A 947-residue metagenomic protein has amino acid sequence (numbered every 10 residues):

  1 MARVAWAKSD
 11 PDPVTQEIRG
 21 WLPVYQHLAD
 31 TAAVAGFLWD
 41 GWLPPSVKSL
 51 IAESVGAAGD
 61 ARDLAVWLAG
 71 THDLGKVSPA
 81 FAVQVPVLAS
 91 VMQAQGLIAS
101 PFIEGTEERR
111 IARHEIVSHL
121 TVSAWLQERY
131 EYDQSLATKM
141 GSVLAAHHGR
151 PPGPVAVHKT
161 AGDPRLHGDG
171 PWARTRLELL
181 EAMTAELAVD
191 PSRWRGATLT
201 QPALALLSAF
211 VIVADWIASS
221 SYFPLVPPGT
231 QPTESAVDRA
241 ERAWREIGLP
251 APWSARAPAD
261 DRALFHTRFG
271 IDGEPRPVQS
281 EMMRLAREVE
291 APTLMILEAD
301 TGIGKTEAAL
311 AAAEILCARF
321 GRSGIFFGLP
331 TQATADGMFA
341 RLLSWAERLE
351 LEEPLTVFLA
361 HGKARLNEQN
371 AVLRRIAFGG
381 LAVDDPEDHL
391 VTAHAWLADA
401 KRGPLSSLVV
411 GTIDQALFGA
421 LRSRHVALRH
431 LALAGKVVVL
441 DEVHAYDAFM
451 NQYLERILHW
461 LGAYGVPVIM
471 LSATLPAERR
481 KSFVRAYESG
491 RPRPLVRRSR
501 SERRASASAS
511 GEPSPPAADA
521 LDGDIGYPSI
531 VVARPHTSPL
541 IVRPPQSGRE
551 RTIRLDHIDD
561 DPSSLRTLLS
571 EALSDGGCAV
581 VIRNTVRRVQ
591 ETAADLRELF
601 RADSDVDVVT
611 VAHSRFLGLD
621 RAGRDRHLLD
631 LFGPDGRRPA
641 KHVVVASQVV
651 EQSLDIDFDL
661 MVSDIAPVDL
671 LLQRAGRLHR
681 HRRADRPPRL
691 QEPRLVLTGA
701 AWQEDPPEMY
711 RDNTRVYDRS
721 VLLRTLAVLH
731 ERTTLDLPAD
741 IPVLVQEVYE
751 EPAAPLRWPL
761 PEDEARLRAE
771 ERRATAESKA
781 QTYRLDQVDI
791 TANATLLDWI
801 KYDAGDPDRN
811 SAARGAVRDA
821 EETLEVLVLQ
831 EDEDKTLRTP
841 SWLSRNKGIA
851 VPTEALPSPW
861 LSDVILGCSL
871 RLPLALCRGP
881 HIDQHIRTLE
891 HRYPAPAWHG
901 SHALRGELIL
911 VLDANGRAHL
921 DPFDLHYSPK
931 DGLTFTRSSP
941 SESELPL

Functional and structural regions predicted by a protein language model:
M1-A259: Accessory nucleic-acid engagement/destabilization modules that flank
D260-E298: Conserved pre-motif I regulatory segment
E290-A313, Y446-D447, S472: Walker A/P-loop
S323-E347, L359-E368, L475-R479, V586: Conserved Walker A/P-loop ATP-binding site and its immediately adjacent core in helicase/helicase-like ATPase domains
L342-S407, I413-L417: A substrate-engagement module of RecA-like helicase motors
V426-Y464, V468: SF2 helicase catalytic motif II
R480, T552, D559-R637, F658 (+1 more regions): C-terminal helicase lobe and adjacent C-terminal extensions/tails of nucleic-acid helicase motors
R491-V586: Conserved interdomain linker/interface between the two RecA-like ATPase lobes of SF2 helicase motors
